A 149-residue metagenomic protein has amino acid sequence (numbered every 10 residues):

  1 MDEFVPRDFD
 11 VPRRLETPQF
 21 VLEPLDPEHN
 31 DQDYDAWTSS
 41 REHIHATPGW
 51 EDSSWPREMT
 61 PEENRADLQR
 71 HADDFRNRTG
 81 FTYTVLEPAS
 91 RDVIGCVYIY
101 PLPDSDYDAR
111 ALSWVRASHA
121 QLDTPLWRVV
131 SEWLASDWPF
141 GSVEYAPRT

Functional and structural regions predicted by a protein language model:
M1-H119, V129, W133-T149: GNAT-family acyltransferases
